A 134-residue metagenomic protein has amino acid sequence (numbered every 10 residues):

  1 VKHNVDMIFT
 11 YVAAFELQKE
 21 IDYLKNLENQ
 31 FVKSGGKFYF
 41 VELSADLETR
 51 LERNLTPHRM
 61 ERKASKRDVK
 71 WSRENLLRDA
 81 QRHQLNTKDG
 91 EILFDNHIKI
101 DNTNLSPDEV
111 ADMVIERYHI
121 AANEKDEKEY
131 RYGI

Functional and structural regions predicted by a protein language model:
V1, P107-I115: Short, amphipathic alpha-helical "lid/cap" segments that border enzyme active or binding sites
V1-Y39: Glycine-rich phosphate-binding loop used to anchor ATP phosphates in small-molecule kinases, encompassing both
A14-F15, S44-T49, L105-S106: Conserved nucleotide-binding/hydrolysis micro-motifs of P-loop NTPases
Q18-K19, R50-E52, D108-A111: Short, solvent-exposed polar/charged micro-motifs at secondary-structure junctions
D22-K25, N54-H58, M113-I115: Short, glycine/charged-enriched secondary-structure capping and boundary segments
V32-P57, I100: Conserved phosphate-donor/acceptor-positioning beta-strand/loop module used by diverse small-molecule
T56, M60-V110, K125-I134: Small-molecule kinase domains that catalyze NTP-dependent phosphoryl transfer to phosphate-bearing small molecules
M113-E124: C-terminal alpha-helix
